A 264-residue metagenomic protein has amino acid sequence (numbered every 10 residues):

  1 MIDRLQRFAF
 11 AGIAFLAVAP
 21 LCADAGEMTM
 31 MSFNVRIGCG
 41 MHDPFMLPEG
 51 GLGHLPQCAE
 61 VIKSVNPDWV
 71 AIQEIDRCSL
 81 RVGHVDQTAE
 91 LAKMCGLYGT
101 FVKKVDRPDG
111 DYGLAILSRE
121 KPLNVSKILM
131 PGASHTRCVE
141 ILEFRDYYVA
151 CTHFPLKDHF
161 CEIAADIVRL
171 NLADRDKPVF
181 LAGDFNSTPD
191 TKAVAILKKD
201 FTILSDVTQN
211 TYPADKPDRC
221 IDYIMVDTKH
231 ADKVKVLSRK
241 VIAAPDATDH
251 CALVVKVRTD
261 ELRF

Functional and structural regions predicted by a protein language model:
I2-L5, F10, C22-M94, D106-R107 (+2 more regions): N-terminal, active-site-proximal structural segment of metallo-dependent hydrolase catalytic domains
A14-C22: Hydrophobic h-region of N-terminal signal peptides that target proteins for export in Gram-negative bacteria
E27, I75-Y147, K233-P245: Structured beta-strand-rich core segments of catalytic domains in phosphoester-bond hydrolases
E27-F45, S126, I141, D146-P155: Active-site-proximal beta-strand elements of phosphoester/diester hydrolases
M28-V35, C58-V82, V149-T152, I167-V194 (+2 more regions): Active-site beta-strand/loop signature of hydrolases that rely on acidic residues for catalysis
E49-C58, F101, T208-A214: N-terminal post-signal-peptidase region of extra-cytosolic proteins
L52-P56, H84-V85, H135-T136, E162-A165 (+2 more regions): Structural motif corresponding to alpha-helix initiation and N-cap regions
K127-I128, D158-I163, L170-F180, N186-F264: Metal-dependent phosphoester-hydrolase catalytic domains
